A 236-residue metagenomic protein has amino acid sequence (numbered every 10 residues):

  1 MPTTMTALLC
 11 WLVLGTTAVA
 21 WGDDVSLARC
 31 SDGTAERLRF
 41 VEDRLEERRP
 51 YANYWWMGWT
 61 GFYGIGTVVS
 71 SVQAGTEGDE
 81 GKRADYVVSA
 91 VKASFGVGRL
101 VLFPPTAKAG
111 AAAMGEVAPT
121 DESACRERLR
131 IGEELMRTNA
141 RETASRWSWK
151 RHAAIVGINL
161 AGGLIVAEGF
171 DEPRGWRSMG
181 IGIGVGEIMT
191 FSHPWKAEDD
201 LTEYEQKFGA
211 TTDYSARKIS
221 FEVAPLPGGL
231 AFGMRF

Functional and structural regions predicted by a protein language model:
T3-G58, G98-F236: Replace "edges of transmembrane helices
Y63-G96, L100, A167-F170: Long, highly hydrophobic alpha-helical transmembrane signal-anchor segments
